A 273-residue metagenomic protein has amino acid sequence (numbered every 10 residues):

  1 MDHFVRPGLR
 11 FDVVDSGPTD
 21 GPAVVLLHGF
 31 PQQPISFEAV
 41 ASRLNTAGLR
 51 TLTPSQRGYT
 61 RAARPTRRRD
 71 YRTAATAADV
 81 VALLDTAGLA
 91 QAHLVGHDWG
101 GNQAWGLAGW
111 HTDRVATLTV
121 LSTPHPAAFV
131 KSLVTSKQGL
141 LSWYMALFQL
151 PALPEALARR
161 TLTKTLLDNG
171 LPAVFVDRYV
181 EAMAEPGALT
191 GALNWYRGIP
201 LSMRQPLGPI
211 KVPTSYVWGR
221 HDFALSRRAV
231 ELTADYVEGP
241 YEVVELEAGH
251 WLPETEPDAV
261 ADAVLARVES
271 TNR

Functional and structural regions predicted by a protein language model:
M1, S270-R273: Short, low-complexity, intrinsically disordered N-terminal peptides in bacterial proteins
M1-R10: N-terminal cap/lid segment of alpha/beta-hydrolase-fold proteins
L9-F11, A23, P31, S36 (+7 more regions): Flexible "cap/lid" subdomain of the alpha/beta-hydrolase fold that forms the substrate-access gate
V13-D15: Conserved hydrophobic "DFG−1" position in protein kinase catalytic cores
G17-A23: Proline/glycine-enriched tight loop/beta-turn segments at coil->beta junctions that connect or precede beta-strands
I35-T51: Short amphipathic alpha-helix adjacent to the substrate-entry channel of hydrolases
